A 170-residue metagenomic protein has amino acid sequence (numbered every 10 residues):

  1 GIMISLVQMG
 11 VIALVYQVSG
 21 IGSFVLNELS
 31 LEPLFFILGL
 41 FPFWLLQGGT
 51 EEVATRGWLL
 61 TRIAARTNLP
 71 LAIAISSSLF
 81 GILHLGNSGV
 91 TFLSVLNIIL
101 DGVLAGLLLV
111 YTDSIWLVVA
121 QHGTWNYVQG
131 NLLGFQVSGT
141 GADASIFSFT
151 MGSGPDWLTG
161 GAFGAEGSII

Functional and structural regions predicted by a protein language model:
G1-V53, L60-R66: Juxtamembrane helix-loop-helix connectors linking adjacent transmembrane helices in multi-pass membrane enzymes
I2-M3, L34-L38, P70-I75, F92-I99 (+2 more regions): Hydrophobic alpha-helical transmembrane segments
V7-S19, L46, T50, L79 (+3 more regions): Alpha-helical membrane-inserting segments
M9-G10, L40, W44, N68-L85 (+1 more regions): Small-polar-interrupted transmembrane alpha-helices in polytopic inner-membrane proteins
I21-N27, L83-F92: Membrane-interface helix caps and helix-loop-helix hairpins in membrane proteins
P42-T50, P155-I170: Hydrophobic alpha-helical transmembrane segments
T50-I75, L107-S114: Membrane-interface helix/loop boundary segments of multi-pass membrane proteins
S94-W157: Functionally important transmembrane alpha-helices
